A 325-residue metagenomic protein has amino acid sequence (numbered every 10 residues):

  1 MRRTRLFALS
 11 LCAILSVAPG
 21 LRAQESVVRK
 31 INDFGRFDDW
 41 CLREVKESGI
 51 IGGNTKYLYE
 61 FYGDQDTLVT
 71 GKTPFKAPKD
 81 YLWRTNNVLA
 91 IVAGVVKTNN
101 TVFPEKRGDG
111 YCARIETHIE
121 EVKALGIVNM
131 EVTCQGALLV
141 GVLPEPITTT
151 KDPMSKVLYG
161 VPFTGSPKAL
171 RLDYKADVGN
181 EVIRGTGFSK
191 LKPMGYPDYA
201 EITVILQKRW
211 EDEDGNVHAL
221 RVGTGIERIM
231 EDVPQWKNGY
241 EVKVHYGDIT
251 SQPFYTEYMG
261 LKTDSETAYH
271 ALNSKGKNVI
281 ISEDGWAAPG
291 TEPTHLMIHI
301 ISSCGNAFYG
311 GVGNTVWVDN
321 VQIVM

Functional and structural regions predicted by a protein language model:
M1-R29: Bacterial Sec-dependent N-terminal signal peptides
Q24-P167, R171, G195-G247, Y258-V324: Aromatic (Trp/Tyr/Phe) and Gly/Pro-enriched flexible surface segments
M130, F188-L191: Short intrinsically disordered coil segments
A176-I183, K192-P197, A307: Extended, low-complexity, turn-rich repeat/linker tracts enriched in Gly/Pro/Ser/Thr and Asp/Glu that occur
V182, T250-E257: Substrate-binding/catalytic groove segments of enzymes that remodel or degrade extracellular structural polymers
V182-G187, G215-V217: A short secondary-structure junction signal
